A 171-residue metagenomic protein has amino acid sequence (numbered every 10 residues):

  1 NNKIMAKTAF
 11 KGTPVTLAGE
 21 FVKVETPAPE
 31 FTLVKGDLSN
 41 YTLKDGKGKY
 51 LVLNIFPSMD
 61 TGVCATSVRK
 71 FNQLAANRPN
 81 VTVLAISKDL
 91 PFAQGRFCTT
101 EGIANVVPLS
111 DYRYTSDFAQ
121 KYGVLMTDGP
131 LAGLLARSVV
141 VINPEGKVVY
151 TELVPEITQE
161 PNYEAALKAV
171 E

Functional and structural regions predicted by a protein language model:
N2-E171: Chalcogenol-based redox active-site neighborhoods
